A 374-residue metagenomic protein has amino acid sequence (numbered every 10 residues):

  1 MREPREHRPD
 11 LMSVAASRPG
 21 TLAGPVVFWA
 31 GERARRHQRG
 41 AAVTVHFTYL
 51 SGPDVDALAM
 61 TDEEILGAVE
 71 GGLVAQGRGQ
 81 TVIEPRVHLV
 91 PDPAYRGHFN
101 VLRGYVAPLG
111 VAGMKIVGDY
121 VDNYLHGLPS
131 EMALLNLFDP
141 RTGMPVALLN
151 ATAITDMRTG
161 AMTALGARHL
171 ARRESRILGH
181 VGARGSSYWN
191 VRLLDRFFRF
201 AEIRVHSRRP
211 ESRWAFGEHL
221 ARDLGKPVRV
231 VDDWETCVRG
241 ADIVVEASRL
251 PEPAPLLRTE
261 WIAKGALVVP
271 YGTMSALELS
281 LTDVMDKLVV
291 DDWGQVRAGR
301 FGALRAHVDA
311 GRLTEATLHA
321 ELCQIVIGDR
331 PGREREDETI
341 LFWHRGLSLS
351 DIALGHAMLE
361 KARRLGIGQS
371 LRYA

Functional and structural regions predicted by a protein language model:
H7-D10, H37: Intrinsic-disorder-associated, low-complexity terminal segments enriched in Asp/Asn/His/Tyr and depleted of Lys/Arg
M12, P19-V26, A30-G31: N-terminal amphipathic/hydrophobic targeting modules at extreme N-termini, encompassing cleavable Sec/SRP-type signal
F28-D156, A164, E174, A320 (+2 more regions): N-terminal ligand-binding/catalytic initiation module
D54-D56, L281-A374: Adenosine-phosphate binding glycine-rich loop
R158-G179, G185-F197: Short internal alpha-helix immediately C-terminal to a glycine-rich phosphate-binding loop in Rossmann-like
R184, R208-R209, M274: Residues in the short beta-alpha loop(s) of Rossmann-like NAD(P)-binding domains
F197-L220: NAD(P)-binding Rossmann-fold cofactor-contacting core
G225-R312: Rossmann-like adenosine-cofactor binding region
